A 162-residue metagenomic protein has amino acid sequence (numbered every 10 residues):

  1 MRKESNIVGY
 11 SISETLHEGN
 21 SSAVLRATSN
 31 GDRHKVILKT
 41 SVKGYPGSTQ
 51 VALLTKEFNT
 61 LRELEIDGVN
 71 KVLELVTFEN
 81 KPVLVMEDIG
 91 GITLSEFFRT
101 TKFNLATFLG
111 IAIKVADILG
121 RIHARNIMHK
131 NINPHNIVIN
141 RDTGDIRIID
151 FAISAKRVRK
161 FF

Functional and structural regions predicted by a protein language model:
S13-G19, V24: Protein kinase glycine-rich loop
N30-V51: ATP-binding glycine-rich loop module of kinase domains
Y45-E63: AlphaC helix of the eukaryotic protein kinase fold
L75: Activation-segment/catalytic-loop signature of the eukaryotic protein kinase fold
E79-T93, F97: Conserved short submotifs of the Hanks-type protein kinase catalytic core that shape the nucleotide-binding pocket
I111-A112: Activation segment signature within eukaryotic-like protein kinase domains
H123-I139: Catalytic-loop of the protein kinase fold
